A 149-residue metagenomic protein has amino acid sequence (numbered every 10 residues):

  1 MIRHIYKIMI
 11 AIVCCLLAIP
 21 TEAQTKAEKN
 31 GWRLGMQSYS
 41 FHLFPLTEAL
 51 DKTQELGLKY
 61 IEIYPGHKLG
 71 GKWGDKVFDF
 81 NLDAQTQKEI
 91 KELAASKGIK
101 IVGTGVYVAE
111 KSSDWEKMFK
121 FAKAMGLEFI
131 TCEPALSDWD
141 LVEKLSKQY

Functional and structural regions predicted by a protein language model:
M1-A27: Bacterial Sec-dependent N-terminal signal peptides
A23, A49-D51, K76, E116-F119 (+1 more regions): Short, glycine/charged-enriched secondary-structure capping and boundary segments
A27-L46, K52, I99-K100, T104-V108: Boundary/entry segment of secreted carbohydrate-active catalytic domains
L34, S38-S40, K76-N81, G105 (+2 more regions): The substrate-binding groove and active-site-proximal loops of carbohydrate-active enzymes, especially glycoside
H42-L46, D83, K111-S112, A135: Solvent-exposed, acidic/flexible segments
K52-L58: A short, Lys/Arg-enriched amphipathic alpha-helix followed by its capping loop at the start of a domain
Y60, H67, Q87-K88, L93-Y149: Active-site acidic/histidine proton-transfer and metal-coordination neighborhood in alpha/beta enzyme cores
E62-E89: Glycine-rich, proline-tolerant flexible connector loops at the mouths of alpha/beta enzymes
